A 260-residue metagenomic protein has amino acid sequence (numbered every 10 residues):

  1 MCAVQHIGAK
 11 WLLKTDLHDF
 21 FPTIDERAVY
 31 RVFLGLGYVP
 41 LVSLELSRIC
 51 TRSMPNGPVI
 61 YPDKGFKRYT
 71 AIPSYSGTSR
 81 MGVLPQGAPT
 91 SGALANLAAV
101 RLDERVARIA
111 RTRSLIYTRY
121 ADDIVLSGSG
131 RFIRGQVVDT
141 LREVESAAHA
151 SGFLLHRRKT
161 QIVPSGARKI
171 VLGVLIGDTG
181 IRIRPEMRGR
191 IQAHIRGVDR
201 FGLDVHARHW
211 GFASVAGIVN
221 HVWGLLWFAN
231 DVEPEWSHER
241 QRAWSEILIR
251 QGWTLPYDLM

Functional and structural regions predicted by a protein language model:
M1-P22, A28-L41, R48-N56, D63-A88 (+2 more regions): Right-hand nucleic-acid polymerase module
S91: Conserved, non-catalytic sequence blocks in retroelement Pol enzymes and Pol-derived host proteins
L94: Adenine-nucleotide phosphate-binding core of ATP-dependent small-molecule kinases
R111: Active-site-adjacent structural elements in folded domains
I116-Y120: Short beta-strand
D122-S129: Short beta-strand->loop micro-motif that forms the acidic, two-metal-ion catalytic signature in nucleotide-processing
